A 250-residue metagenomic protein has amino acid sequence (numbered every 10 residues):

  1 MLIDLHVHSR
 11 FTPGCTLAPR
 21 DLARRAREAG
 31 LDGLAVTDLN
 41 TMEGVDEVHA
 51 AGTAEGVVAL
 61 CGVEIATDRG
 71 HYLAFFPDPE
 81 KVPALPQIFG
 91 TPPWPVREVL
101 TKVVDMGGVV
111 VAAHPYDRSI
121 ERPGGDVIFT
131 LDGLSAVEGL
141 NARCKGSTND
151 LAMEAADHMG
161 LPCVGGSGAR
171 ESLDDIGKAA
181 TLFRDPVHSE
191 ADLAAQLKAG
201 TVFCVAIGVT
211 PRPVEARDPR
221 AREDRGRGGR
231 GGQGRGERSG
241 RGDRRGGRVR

Functional and structural regions predicted by a protein language model:
M1-L5, S9-P13, P19-R24, E43-V58 (+3 more regions): Charged catalytic cores and adjacent phosphate/nucleic-acid-binding surfaces used for phosphate/nucleic-acid chemistry
L2, V103-A112: Short beta-strand/loop segments at the ligand-binding rim of alpha/beta enzyme cores
L5, T37, V63, A113 (+1 more regions): Active-site flanking residues adjacent to catalytic metal/cofactor-binding acidic residues
A23-E43, G108-V111: Divalent metal-dependent hydrolysis catalytic cores, especially in the metallo-beta-lactamase
G30, G56, G107-G108, G160: Residue-level detector of structured alpha->beta connecting loops
A35, V58-L60: Short, conserved beta-strand segments within well-ordered enzyme catalytic domains that often line or immediately flank
P92: Active-site-proximal loop/helix segment associated with metal-binding centers of metalloenzymes
E98: S-adenosyl-L-methionine-dependent methyltransferase catalytic core, i.e., the SAM/SAH-binding region
